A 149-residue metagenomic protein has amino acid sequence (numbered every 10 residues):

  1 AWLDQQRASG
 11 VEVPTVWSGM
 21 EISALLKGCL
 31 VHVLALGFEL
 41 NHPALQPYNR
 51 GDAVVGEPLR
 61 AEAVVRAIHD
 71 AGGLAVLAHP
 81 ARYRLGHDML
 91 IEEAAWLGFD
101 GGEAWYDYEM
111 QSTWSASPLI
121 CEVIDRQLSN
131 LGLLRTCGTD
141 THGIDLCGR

Functional and structural regions predicted by a protein language model:
W2-G98: Extended substrate/RNA-proximal surfaces in nucleic-acid metabolism proteins
W2-V16, S112-C137: Short acidic, glycine/proline-enriched helix-loop-strand junctions
E21-I22, P80, Y106, T139-T141: Active-site metal-binding loops of divalent metal-dependent hydrolases
G28-V33, L85-E92, S112-V123, I144-R149: Histidine/acidic-residue-rich catalytic or RNA/ligand-binding cores of hydrolases and nuclease-related proteins
Q46-N49, G102-V123: A short, flexible low-complexity segment enriched in Lys/Arg and Gly/Pro that occurs in N-terminal basic tails
I91-M110, R149: Structural recognition of alpha->loop->beta junctions
G132-G148: Short acidic/histidine-rich active-site segments
